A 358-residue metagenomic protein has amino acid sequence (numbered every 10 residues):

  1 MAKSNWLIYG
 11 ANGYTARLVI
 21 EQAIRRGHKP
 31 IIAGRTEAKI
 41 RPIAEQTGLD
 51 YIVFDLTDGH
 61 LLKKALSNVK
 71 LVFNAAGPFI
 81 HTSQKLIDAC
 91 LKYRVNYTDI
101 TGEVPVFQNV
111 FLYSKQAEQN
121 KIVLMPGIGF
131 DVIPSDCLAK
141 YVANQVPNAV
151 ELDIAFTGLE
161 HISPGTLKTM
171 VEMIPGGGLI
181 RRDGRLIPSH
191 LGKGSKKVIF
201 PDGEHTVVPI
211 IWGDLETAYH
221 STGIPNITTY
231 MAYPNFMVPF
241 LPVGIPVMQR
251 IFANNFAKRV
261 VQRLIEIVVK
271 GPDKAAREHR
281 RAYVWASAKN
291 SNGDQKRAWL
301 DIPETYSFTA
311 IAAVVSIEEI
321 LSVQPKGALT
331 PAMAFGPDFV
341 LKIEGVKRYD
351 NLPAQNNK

Functional and structural regions predicted by a protein language model:
W6-R26: N-terminal Rossmann NAD(P)H-binding glycine-rich loop of SDR-like oxidoreductase domains
Y9, N144-N290, D294-R297, S307: Active-site-lining helix/loop region of Rossmann-like oxidoreductase modules
A33-E37, D55-L56: N-terminal Rossmann-fold cofactor-binding loop
T47-G48, L66-L71, K92-V95: Short acidic/histidine-rich motifs immediately flanking catalytic phosphotransfer sites in two-component signaling
V53-H81: Conserved Rossmann-fold cofactor-binding substructure of NAD(P)-dependent oxidoreductases
A89-F107: ADP-ribose/adenylate-binding Rossmann-like module
T101-I122: Rossmann-fold NAD(P)-binding glycine/threonine-rich loop
G271-K358: C-terminal helical cap and adjacent loop that interface with cofactors, partners, or active-site loops
